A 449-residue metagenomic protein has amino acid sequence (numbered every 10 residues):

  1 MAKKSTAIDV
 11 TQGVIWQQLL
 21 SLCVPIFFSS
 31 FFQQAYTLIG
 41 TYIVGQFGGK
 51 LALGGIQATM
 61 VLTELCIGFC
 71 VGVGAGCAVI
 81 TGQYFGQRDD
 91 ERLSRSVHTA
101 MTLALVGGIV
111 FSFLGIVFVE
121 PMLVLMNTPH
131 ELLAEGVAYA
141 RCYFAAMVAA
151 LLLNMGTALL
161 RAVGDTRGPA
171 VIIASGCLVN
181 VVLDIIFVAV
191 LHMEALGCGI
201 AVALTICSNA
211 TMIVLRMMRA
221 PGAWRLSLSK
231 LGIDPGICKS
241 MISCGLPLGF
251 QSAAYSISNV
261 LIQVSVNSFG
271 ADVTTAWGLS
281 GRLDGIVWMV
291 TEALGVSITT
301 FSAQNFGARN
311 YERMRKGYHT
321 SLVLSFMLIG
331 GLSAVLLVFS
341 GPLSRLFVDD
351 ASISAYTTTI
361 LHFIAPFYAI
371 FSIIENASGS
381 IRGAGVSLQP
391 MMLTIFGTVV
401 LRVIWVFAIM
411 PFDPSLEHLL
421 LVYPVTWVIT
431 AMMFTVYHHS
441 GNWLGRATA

Functional and structural regions predicted by a protein language model:
M1-C23, T81-V148, V190-L246, S302-F367 (+1 more regions): Short alpha-helical transmembrane segments in multi-pass integral membrane proteins
V10-F47, V61-G76, I80, L105-S112 (+4 more regions): N-terminal transmembrane alpha-helices
S21-G40, C142, L153, G176 (+4 more regions): Transmembrane helical elements of multi-pass membrane transporters/channels
A35-G54, L123-H130, I186-M193, A253-R282 (+4 more regions): Helix-terminus/linker motif at the lipid-water interface of multi-pass membrane proteins
G48-V61, G136, A140, G199 (+3 more regions): Small-residue hotspots at the loop-to-helix junctions and early N-terminal turns of transmembrane alpha-helices
L53-F113, A150-P169, A276-S340, F371-L393 (+1 more regions): Small-residue-rich hydrophobic transmembrane alpha-helices
L65-G68, N180-D184, A210-V214, I286-M289 (+3 more regions): Hydrophobic transmembrane alpha-helices of multi-pass small-molecule transporters
G74, Y143-R161, P169-C177, C198-I213 (+4 more regions): Short runs within selected transmembrane alpha-helices of multi-pass transporters and secretion channels
